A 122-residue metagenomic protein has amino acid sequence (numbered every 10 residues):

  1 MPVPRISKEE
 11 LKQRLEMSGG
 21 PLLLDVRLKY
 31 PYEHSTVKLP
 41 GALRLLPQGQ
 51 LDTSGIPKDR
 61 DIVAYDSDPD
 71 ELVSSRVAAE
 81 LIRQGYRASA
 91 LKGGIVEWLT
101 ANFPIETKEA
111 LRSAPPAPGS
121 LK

Functional and structural regions predicted by a protein language model:
M1-M17, P21, K29-V63, D68-K122: Rhodanese-like catalytic fold shared by cysteine-dependent sulfurtransferases and DSP/PTP-type phosphatases
L24: Active-site flanking residues adjacent to catalytic metal/cofactor-binding acidic residues
